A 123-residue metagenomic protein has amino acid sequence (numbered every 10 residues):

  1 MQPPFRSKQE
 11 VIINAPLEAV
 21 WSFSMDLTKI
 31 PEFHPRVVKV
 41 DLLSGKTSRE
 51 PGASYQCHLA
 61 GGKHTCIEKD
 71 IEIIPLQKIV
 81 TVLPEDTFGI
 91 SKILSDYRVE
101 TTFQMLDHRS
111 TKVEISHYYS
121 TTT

Functional and structural regions predicted by a protein language model:
M1-G45: Hydrophobic ligand-binding cavity/cleft-lining segments
P3-F5, P51, G62, S95 (+1 more regions): Residue-level preference for beta-strand/loop junctions
R6-K8, H64-E68, L94-V99: Short, surface-exposed coil-to-beta transition loops
V11, V40, C57, T81 (+2 more regions): Preference for bulky hydrophobic residues occupying beta-strand positions in well-ordered beta-sheet regions
L17, I71-K78, T102-K112: A short, structured loop/turn motif at beta-sheet edges
A19-S24, I30, Y55, D70 (+2 more regions): Hydrophobic pocket/interface hotspot
D41-K92: Glycine-rich portal/gate segments that line the openings of hydrophobic small-molecule binding cavities
D86-T123: Beta-strand/loop substructures that line and gate deep hydrophobic ligand-binding cavities in soluble
